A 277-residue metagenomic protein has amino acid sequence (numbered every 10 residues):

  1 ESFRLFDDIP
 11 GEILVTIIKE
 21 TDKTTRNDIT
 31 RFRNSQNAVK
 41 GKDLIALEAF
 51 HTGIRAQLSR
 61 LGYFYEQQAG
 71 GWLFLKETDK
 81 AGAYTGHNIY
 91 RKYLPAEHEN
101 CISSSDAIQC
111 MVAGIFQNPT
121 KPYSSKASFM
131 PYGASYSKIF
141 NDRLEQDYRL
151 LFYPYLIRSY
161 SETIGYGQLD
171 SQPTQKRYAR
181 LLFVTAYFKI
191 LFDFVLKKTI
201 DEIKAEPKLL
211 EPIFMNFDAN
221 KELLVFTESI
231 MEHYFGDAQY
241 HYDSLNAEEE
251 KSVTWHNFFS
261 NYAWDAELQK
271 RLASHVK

Functional and structural regions predicted by a protein language model:
E1-F3: A sequence-level detector for short glycine-anchored, His/Arg-bearing signature motifs that mark catalytic or binding
I9-I13: Short glycine-/polar-rich loops that comprise or flank the Walker A/P-loop and associated switch/sensor motifs
I17-L181, T185-V195: C-terminal catalytic or substrate-handling cores of phosphate/nucleotide- and metal-cofactor-dependent proteins acting
S171, Q175-K176, R180-K277: C-terminal accessory/interaction regions of large nucleic acid-associated machines
